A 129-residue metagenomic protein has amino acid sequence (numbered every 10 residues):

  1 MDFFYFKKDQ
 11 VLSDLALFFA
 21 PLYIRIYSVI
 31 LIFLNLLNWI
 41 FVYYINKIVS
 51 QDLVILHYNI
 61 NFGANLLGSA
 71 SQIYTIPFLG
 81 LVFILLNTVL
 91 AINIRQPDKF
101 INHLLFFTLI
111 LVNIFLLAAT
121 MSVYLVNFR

Functional and structural regions predicted by a protein language model:
M1-L22: N-terminal juxtamembrane cytosolic/stromal segments of multi-pass membrane proteins
F18-F33, H103-L109: Alpha-helical transmembrane segments and their helix-start/interface "positive-inside/aromatic belt" motifs in integral
Y27-F41, V112-L116: Hydrophobic alpha-helical membrane-insertion segments
N38, L81-Q96: Transmembrane alpha-helical segments in integral membrane proteins
Y43-I55: Membrane-helix interface motif
N59-L81: Interfacial helix-start motif at the membrane-water boundary
A91-I114: Cytoplasmic juxtamembrane regions at transmembrane-helix boundaries
L117-R129: Juxtamembrane boundary at the C-terminal end of a transmembrane helix
